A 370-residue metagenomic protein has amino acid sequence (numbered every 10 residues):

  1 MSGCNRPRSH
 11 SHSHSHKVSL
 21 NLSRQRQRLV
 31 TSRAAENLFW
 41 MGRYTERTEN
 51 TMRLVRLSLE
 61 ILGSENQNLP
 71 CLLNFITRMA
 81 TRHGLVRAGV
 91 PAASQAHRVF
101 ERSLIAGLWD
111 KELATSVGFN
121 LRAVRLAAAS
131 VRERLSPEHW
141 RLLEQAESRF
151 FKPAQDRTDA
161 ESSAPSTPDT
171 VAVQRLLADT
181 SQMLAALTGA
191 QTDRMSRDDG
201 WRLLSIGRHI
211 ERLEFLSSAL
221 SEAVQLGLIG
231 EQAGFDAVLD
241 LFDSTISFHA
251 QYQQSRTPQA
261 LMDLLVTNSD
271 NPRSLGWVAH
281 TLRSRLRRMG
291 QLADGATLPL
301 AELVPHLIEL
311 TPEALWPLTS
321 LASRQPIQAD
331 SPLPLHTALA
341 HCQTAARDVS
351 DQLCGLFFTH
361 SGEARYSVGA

Functional and structural regions predicted by a protein language model:
M1-R8, H14-A370: Alpha-helical transmembrane segments and their helix-helix packing motifs
